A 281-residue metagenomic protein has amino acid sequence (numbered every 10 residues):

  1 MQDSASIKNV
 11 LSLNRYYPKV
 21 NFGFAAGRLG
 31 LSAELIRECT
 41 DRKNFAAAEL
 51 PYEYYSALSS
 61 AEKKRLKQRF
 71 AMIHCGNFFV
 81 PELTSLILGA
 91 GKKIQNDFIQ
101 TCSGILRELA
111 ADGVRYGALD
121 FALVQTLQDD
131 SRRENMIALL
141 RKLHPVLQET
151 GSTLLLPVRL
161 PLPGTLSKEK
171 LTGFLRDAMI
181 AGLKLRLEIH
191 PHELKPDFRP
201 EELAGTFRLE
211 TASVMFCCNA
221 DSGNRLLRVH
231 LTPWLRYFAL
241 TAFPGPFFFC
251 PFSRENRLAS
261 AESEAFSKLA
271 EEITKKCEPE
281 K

Functional and structural regions predicted by a protein language model:
M1-G23, G30-N44, Q95-I99, S103-R107 (+4 more regions): Histidine-acidic metal/acid-base catalytic patches
A25-L29, P51-Y55, F78-S85, A122-V124 (+4 more regions): Active-site beta-loop-alpha junctions enriched in small/polar residues
A46-E53, H74-V80, G117-A118, L155: Short, well-structured secondary-structure segments
E49-F70, F121-Q128: Glycine-rich, proline-tolerant flexible connector loops at the mouths of alpha/beta enzymes
S60-E62, G89-G104, E134-N135: Glycine-rich anion/phosphate-binding loops
K67-L83, I137-T150, D177-M179: Alpha-helix-loop-beta-strand connector modules within alpha/beta enzyme cores
L109-D129, T153-L160: Active-site groove signature of glycoside hydrolases
L147-L175, L187: Hydrophobic, aromatic-enriched interface-forming segments
